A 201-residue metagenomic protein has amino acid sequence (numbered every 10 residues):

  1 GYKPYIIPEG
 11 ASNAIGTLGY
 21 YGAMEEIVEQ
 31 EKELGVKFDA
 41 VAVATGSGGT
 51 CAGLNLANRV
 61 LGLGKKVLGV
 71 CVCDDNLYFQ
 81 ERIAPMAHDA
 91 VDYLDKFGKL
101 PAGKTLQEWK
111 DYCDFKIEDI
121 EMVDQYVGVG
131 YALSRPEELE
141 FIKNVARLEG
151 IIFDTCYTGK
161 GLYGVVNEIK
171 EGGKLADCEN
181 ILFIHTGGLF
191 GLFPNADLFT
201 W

Functional and structural regions predicted by a protein language model:
G1-N13, F97-G98, E179-F190: Short, basic, helix/turn surface patches
G1-P4, H88-K96, V145, A176: A polyampholytic, Gly/Pro-enriched intrinsically disordered region
G1-S47, P136-R147, T155: Active-site/ligand-binding-proximal alpha/beta "capping" segment
Y5-G10, G69-V70, M122-D124: Short beta-strands and strand-loop turn motifs
G10-S12, S47-G48, V127, T158 (+1 more regions): Short glycine-rich anion-binding loops that position phosphate/pyrophosphate groups of nucleotides and phosphorylated
S12-T17, N76, G128-A132: Short, small-residue-enriched loops and turns at beta-alpha junctions that line or gate enzyme active sites
T17-E121, I184-W201: Glycine-rich phosphate/pyrophosphate-binding loop at beta-loop-alpha junctions
K116-C178: Active-site-adjacent helical/loop segments in soluble small-molecule enzymes
